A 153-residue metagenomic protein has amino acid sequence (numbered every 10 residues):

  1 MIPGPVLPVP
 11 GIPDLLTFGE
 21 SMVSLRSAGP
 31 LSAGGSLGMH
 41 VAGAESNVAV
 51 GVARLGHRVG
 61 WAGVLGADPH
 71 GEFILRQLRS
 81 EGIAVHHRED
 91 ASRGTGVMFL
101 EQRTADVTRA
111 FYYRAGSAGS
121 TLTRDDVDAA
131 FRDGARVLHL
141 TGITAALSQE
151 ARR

Functional and structural regions predicted by a protein language model:
M1-L16, R79, V85, T104-R153: Ribokinase/PfkB-type carbohydrate-kinase core domain
I2-A84, R124: Glycine-rich phosphate/adenosyl-contacting loop at the front of the ribokinase-like
E45-R54, R93, A129-F131, T141-T144: Short C-terminal domain-edge/linker segments immediately following a structured domain
R58-V59, G94-G96, R109: A common structural microfeature
G63, R88, L147: Glycine- and other small-residue-rich loops at beta-strand/loop junctions that grip anionic moieties
L75-T95, E101-T104: A glycine-rich helix N-cap at a beta->alpha junction
